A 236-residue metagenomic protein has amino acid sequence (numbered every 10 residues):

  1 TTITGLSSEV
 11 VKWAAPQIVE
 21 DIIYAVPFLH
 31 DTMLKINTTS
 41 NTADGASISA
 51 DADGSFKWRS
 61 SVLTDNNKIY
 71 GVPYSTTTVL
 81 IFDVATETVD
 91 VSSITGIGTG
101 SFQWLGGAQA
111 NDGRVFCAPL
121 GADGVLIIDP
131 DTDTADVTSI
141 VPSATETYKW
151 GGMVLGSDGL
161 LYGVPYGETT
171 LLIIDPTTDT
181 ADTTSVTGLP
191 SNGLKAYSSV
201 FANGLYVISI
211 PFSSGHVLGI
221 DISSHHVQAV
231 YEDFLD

Functional and structural regions predicted by a protein language model:
T1-T4, D44-A50, D90-G96, D136-P142 (+2 more regions): Beta-propeller fold detector
E9-I18, G54-L63, G100-A108, E146-V154 (+2 more regions): Repeated scaffold domains used in trafficking and secretory/extracellular systems, primarily beta-propellers
I23-A25, K68-G71, R114-C117, L160-G163 (+1 more regions): Conserved beta-propeller blade signature
F28, Y74, L120, Y166 (+1 more regions): Short loop/turn segments immediately following the C-termini of beta-strands
T32-L34, T77-L80, G124-L126, T169-L172 (+1 more regions): A short loop-to-beta-strand structural motif that recurs across blades of beta-propeller domains
N37-N41, D83-E87, D129-D133, D175-D179 (+1 more regions): Short loop/turn segments that connect beta-strands within beta-propeller blades
T64, A110, D129, G156 (+2 more regions): Acidic surface patches and DE-rich sequence motifs
S198-D236: Blade-level signature of beta-propeller repeat domains, shared across WD40, Kelch, NHL, RCC1 and BNR/Asp-box propellers
